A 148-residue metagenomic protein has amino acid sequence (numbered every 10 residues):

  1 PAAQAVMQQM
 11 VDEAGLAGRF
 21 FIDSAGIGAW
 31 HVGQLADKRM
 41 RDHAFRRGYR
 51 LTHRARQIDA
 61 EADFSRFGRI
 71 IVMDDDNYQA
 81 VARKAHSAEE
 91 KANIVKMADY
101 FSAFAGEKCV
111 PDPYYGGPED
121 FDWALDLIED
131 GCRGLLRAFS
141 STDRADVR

Functional and structural regions predicted by a protein language model:
P1-R148: Short polar/charged helix/loop
